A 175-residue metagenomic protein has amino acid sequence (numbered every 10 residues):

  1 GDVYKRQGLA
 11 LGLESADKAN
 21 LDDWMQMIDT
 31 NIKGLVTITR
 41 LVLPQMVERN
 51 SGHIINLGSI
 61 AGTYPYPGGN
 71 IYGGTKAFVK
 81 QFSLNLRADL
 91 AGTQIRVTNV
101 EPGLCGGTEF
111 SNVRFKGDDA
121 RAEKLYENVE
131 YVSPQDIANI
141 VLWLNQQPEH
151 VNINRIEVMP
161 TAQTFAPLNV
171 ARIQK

Functional and structural regions predicted by a protein language model:
G1-Y4: Short, small-residue-biased leader/transition segments that mark boundaries at the very start of proteins
E14-A16, N20-I28: Substrate-binding pocket helix/loop in short-chain dehydrogenase/reductase
D17, Y64-N70: Active-site loop immediately N-terminal to the catalytic Tyr-X3-Lys motif of short-chain dehydrogenase/reductase
T39, T75: Active-site helix of classical SDR
P44, L84, A88-A91: Alpha-helical segment proximal to the catalytic Tyr-Lys
S59: Residue(s) in the substrate-gating loop at a strand-loop-helix junction that position the organic substrate next
N99-V100, D119-P167: C-terminal helical subdomain
